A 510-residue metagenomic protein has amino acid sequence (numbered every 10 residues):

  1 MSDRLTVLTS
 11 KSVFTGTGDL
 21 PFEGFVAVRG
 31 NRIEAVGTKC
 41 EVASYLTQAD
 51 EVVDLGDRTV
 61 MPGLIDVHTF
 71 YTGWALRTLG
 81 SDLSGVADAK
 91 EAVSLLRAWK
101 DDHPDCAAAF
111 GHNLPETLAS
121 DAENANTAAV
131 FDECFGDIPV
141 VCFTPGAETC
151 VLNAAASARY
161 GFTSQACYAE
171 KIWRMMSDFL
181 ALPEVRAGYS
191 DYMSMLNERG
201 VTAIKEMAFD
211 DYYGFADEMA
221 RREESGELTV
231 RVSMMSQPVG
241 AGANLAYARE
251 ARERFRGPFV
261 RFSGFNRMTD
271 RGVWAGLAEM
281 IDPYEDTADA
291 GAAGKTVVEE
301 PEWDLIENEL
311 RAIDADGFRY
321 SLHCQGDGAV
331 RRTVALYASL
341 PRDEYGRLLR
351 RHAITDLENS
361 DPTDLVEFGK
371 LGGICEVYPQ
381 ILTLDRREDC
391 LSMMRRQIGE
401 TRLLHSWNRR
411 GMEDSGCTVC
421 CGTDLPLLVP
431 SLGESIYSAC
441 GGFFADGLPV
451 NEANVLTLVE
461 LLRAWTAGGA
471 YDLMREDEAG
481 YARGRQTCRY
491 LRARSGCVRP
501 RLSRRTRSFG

Functional and structural regions predicted by a protein language model:
D3-T9, F14, G18-Y247, G272-D282 (+7 more regions): Divalent metal-binding segments
Q48-A49, L228, G257-R261, L348-R351 (+1 more regions): A short helix-to-beta-strand connector/capping loop
H68, G372, R489: Active-site-proximal glycine-rich helix-loop-beta segment
F70, G257-L277, G373-T383: Non-cysteine beta-strand/loop elements that form the S-adenosyl-L-methionine
G136-D137, R254-P258, T287-A288, V366-L391: Extended low-complexity acidic/polar segments
M176-S177, R311-Y320, G328-H352, L357 (+4 more regions): His/Asp/Glu-enriched, well-ordered alpha-helical/loop segment that forms or immediately abuts the divalent-metal
R222-S225, E250-V260, R347, F368-K370: Acidic (Asp/Glu)-rich catalytic clusters
